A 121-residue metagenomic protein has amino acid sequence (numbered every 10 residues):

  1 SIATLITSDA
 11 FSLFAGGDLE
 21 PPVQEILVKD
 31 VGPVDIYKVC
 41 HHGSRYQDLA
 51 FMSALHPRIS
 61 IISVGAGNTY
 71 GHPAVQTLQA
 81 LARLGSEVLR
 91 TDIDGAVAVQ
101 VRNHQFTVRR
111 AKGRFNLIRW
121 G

Functional and structural regions predicted by a protein language model:
S1-P73: Active-site-proximal loop/helix segments of hydrolase catalytic cores
A66-G121: Binuclear metal-ion centers of metallo-dependent hydrolases, dominated by the metallo-beta-lactamase
